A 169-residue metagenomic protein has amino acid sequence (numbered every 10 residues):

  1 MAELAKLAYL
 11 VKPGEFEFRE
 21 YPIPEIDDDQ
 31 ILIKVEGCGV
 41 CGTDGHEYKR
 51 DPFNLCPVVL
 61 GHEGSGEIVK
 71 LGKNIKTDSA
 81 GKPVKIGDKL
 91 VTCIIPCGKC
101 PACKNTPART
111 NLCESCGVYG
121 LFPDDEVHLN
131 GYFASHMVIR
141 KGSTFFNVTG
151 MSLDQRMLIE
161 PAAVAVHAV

Functional and structural regions predicted by a protein language model:
A2-A8: Short structural boundary motif marking the start of a folded domain
K12-G14, D27: Residue-level recognition of beta-strand termini and adjacent short loop/turns
E15-P22: Short glycine/threonine/proline-enriched tight-turn/helix- or strand-capping micro-motif at secondary-structure
I23-C38, D51-K104, N130, S143-M151: Glycine-rich beta-strand-centered segment in the early N-terminal region that forms part of a ligand/cofactor-binding
T43-E47: Cytochrome P450 core scaffold surrounding the K-helix E-X-X-R motif and the conserved "meander" helix-loop region
D78, K99-V169: NAD(P)H dinucleotide-binding glycine-rich loop of Rossmann-like/cofactor-binding domains, especially the beta1-alpha1
